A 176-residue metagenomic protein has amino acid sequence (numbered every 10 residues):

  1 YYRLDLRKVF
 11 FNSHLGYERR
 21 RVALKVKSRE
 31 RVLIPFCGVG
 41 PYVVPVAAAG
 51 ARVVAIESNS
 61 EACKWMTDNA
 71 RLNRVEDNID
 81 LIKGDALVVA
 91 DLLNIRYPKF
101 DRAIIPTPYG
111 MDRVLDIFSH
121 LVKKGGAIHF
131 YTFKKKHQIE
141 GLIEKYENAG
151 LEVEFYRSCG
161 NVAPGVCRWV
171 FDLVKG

Functional and structural regions predicted by a protein language model:
Y1-G176: Rossmann-like S-adenosyl-L-methionine
